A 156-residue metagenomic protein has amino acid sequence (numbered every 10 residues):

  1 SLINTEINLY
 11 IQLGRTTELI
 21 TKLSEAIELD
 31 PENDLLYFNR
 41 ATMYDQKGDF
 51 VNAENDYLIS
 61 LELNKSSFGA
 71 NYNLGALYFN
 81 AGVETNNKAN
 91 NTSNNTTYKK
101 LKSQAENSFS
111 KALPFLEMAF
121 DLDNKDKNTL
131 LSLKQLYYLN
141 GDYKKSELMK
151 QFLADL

Functional and structural regions predicted by a protein language model:
Y10, Y44, Y78, T85 (+1 more regions): Residue at a conserved register position within TPR or TPR-like alpha-solenoid repeats
E25-A26, I59-S60, A119, L153: Canonical positions in the second alpha-helix
L29, L63, L122, D155-L156: Structural marker of alpha-solenoid helical repeat scaffolds
N80-F115: Short coil/linker segments at helix-helix boundaries
